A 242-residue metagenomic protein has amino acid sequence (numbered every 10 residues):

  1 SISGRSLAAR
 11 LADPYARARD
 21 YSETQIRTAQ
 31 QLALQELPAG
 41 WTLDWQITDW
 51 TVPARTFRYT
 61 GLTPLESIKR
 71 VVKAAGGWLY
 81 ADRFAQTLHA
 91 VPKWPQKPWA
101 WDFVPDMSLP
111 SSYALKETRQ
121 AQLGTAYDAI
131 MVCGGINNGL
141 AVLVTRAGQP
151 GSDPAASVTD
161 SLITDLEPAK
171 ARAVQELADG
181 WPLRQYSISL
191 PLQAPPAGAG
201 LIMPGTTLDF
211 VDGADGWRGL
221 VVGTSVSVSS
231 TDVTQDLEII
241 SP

Functional and structural regions predicted by a protein language model:
S1, T87, A129, R218 (+1 more regions): A residue-level signal for beta-strand positions that form part of recognition/binding surfaces within mature
S1-S6, V226-S241: Short, solvent-exposed secondary-structure boundary/capping segments
S3-Q122: Charged- and aromatic-enriched interaction segments used to assemble and dock large macromolecular complexes
Y15, M131, L237: Solvent-exposed, flexible loop/coil residues
K69, K73, L79, P92-T231 (+1 more regions): Acidic, small/polar-enriched beta strand-loop surface segments
